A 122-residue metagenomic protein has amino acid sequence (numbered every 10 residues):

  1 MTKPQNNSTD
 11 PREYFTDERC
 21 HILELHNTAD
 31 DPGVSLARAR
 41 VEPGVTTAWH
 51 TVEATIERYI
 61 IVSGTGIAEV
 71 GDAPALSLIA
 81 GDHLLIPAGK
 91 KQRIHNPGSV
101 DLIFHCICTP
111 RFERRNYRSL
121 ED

Functional and structural regions predicted by a protein language model:
M1-V34, N116-D122: A short, N-terminal "cap"/entry segment at the start of jelly-roll beta-barrel domains of the cupin/DSBH fold
I22-E24, L36-R40, R58, A75 (+1 more regions): Conserved hydrophobic/aromatic beta-strand scaffold that supports enzyme active sites
A29, P43, D72, T109-R111: Non-catalytic surface loops within mature trypsin-like serine protease
D30-D31, A54, A73, S99-V100: Short strand-connecting beta-turns/loops that link adjacent beta-strands
A37-E53: Conserved short histidine dyad/triad with adjacent acidic residue
R40, I56, S119-D122: Short intrinsically disordered coil segments
T46, E53-A80, K90: A short beta-strand-loop-beta hairpin characteristic of the jelly-roll/cupin
I67, A75, A80, A88-R114: Ligand-binding loop in jelly-roll beta-barrel domains
